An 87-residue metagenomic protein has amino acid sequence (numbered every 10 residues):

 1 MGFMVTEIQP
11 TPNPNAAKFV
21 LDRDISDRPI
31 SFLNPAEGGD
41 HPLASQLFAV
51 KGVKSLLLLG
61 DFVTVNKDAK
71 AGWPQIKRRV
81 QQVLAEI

Functional and structural regions predicted by a protein language model:
G2-V5, Q9-P12, F19, G60: Extended, charged alpha/beta regions that create polyanion-binding interfaces
T11-N34: Short glycine-/aliphatic-rich beta-strand segments at the starts of folded cytosolic domains
L21-R23, V65-A69: Short beta-strand-to-loop capping motifs
N34-V50: Short amphipathic alpha-helix segments
P35, D68, G72: Catalytic cores of large soluble enzymes that bind and process phosphate-bearing ligands
L47-F62: Short acidic amphipathic segments
A71-A85: Charge-rich, low-aromatic oligomerization/scaffolding segments with amphipathic character
